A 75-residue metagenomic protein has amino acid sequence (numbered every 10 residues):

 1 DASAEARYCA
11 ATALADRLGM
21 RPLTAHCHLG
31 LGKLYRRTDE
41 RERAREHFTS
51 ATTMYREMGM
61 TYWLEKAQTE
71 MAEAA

Functional and structural regions predicted by a protein language model:
D1-A75: Helix-coil-helix junctions within alpha-helical repeat/solenoid scaffolds
